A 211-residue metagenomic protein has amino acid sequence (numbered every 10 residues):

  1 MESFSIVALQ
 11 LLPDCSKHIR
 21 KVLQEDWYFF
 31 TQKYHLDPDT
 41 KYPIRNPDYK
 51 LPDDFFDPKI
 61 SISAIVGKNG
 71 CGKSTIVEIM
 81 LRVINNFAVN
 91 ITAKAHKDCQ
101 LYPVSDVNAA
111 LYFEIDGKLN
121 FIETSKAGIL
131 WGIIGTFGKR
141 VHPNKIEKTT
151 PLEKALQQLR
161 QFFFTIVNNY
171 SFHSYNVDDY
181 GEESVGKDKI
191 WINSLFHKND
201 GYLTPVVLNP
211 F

Functional and structural regions predicted by a protein language model:
M1-F211: P-loop NTPase switch/coupling surface
